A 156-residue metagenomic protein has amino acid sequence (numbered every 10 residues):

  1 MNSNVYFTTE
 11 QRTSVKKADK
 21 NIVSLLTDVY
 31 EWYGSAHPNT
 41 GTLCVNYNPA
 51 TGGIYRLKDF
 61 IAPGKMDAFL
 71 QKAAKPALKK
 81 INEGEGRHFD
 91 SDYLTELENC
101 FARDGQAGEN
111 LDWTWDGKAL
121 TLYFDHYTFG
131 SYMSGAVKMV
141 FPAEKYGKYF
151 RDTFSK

Functional and structural regions predicted by a protein language model:
M1-K156: Compositionally biased intrinsically disordered regions enriched in Thr/Gly
